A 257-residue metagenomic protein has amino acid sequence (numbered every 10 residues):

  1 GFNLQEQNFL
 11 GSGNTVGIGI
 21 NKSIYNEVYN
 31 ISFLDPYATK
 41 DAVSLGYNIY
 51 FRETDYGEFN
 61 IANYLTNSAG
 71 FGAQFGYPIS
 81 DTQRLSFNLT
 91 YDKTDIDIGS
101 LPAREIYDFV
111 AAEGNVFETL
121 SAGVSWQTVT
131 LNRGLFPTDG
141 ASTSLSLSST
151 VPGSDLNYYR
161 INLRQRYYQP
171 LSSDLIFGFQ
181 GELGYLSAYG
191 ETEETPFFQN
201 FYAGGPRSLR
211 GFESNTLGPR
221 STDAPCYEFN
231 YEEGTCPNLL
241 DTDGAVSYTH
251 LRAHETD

Functional and structural regions predicted by a protein language model:
G1-S142, Q169, R207-G211, N215-T222 (+1 more regions): Gram-negative/organellar outer-membrane beta-barrel architecture
N67-G76, S142-V151, N157-Y189: Transmembrane beta-barrel strand/turn architecture of Gram-negative outer membrane proteins
D97-I98, E191-T195: Short, well-ordered secondary-structure micro-motifs
P102-R104, P196, T256: Helix N-terminus capping/helix-initiation residues
E193-Y248: Surface-exposed loop/interface segments of Gram-negative outer-membrane beta-barrel transport/assembly proteins
H250, E255-D257: Single conserved hydrophobic/aromatic residue that forms the stacking wall/gate of nucleotide- or nucleobase-binding
